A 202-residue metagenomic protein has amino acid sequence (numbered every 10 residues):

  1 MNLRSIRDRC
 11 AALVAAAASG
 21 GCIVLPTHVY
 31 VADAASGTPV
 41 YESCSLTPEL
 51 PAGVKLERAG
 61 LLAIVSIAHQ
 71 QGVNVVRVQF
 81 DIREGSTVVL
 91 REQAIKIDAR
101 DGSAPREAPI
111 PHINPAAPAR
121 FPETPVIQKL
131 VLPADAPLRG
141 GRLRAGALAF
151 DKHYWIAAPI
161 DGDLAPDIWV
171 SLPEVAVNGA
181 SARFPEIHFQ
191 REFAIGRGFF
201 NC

Functional and structural regions predicted by a protein language model:
N2-A11: Bacterial N-terminal signal peptides that target proteins for export
A11-G20: Bacterial N-terminal signal peptides
I23-L25: Bacterial signal peptide processing site
H28-Y41, P48, Q71-V75, T87-P105 (+1 more regions): Surface-exposed edge beta-strand/loop patches
L46-V54: N-terminal first transmembrane alpha-helix
L61-H69: Short amphipathic beta-strand and strand-loop transition segments with alternating hydrophobic
N74-I82: Short, well-ordered beta-strand segments enriched in hydrophobic/aromatic residues
P105-I127: A surface/secretory-pathway sequence property marking extracellular, secreted, or lumenal proteins enriched
